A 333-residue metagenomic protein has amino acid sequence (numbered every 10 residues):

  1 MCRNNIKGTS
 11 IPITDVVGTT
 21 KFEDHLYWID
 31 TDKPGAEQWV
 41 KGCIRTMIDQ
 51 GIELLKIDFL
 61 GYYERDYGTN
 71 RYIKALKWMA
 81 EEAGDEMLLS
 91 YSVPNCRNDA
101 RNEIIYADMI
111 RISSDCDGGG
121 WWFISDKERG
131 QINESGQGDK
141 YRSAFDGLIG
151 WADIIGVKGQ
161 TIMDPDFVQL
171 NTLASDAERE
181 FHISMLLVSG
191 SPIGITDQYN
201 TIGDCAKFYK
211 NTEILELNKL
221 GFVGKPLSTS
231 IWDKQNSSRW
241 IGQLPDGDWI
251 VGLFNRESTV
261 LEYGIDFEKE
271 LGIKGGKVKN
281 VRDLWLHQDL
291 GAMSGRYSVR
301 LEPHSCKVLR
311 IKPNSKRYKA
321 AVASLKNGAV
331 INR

Functional and structural regions predicted by a protein language model:
M1-Q50, F59-G61: Active-site-adjacent "subsite" loops/lids of carbohydrate-active enzymes
P34-Q38, G61-R71, C96-D99: Acidic-and-aromatic substrate-binding clefts and catalytic sites of carbohydrate-active enzymes
I44, I73-K77: Generic structural signal for well-ordered alpha-helices, preferentially at hydrophobic/aromatic core positions
E53: Short acidic/polar active-site loop segments enriched in Thr and Asp
K77-W285, S298-S315: Active-site-proximal substrate-binding groove within the catalytic cores of carbohydrate-active enzymes
M293-Y297: Short, solvent-exposed S/T- and G/P-enriched segments that are highly enriched in secreted/extracellular and lumenal
S305-R333: Non-catalytic C-terminal accessory domains or segments of carbohydrate-active enzymes
